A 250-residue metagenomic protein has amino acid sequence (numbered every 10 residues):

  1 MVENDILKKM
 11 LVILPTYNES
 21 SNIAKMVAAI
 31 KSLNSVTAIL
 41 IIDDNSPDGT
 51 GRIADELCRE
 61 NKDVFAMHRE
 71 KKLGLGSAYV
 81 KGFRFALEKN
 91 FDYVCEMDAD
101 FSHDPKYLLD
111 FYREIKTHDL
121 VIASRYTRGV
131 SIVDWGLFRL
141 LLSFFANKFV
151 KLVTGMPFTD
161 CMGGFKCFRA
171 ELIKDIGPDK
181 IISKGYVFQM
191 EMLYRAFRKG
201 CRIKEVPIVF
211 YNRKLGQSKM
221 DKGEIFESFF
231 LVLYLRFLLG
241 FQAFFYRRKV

Functional and structural regions predicted by a protein language model:
M1-M10, K148, V153-G155, P178-V250: Hydrophobic helical membrane-anchoring modules
E19-N22, S46, D104: Donor nucleotide-sugar binding loop of glycosyltransferases
E19-S32: Short, well-formed alpha-helical segments that are part of the catalytic scaffolds of diverse glycosyltransferases
I30, G82, D100, R169 (+3 more regions): Residue-level signature of catalytic and energy-coupling elements of molecular machines, predominantly ATP/GTP-dependent
V36-S46, M67-H68, M97: Short beta-strand/loop segment that forms part of the nucleotide-sugar
D43-R52, F101: A conserved acidic beta->alpha catalytic loop
F65-E88, Y93, P105-Y186, R213-F230: Acceptor/aglycone-binding surface of glycosyltransferases and processive sugar-polymer synthases
E96, I122-S124, V206-I208: Short glycine/serine/threonine-enriched helix-capping/active-site loop that flanks the nucleotide-sugar donor pocket
